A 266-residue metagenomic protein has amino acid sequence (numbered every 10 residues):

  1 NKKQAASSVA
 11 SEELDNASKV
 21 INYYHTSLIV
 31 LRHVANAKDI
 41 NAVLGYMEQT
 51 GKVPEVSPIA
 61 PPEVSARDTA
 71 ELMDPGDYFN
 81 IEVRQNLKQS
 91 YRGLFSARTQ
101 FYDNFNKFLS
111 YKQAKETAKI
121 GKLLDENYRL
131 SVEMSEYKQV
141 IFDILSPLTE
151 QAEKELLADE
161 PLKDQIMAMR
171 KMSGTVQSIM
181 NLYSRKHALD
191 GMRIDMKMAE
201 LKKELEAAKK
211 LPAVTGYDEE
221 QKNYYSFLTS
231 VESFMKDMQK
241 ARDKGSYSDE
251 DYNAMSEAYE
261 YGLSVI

Functional and structural regions predicted by a protein language model:
K3-E55, L124-D125, E155-S173: Immediate post-signal-peptide N-terminus of mature secreted/exported proteins
S8-N22, F79-E82, N86-G93, K119-E126 (+6 more regions): Non-transmembrane, amphipathic alpha-helical segments
S27, R98-F101, A168-T175, V231-F234: Short, structured motif recognition centered on aromatic/hydrophobic residues
L31-E48, G76-F79, F105-E116, L148 (+4 more regions): Secondary-structure edge/capping motif, primarily at the C-terminal ends of alpha-helices and the immediately following
N41-A118: Post-signal peptide N-terminal segment of secreted/secretory-pathway proteins
Y102, N106-V132, A241-S256: Polar/charged, Q/E/K-enriched amphipathic alpha-helical segments with strong coiled-coil propensity that act as
L124-Y225: Extended amphipathic alpha-helical interaction segments
A199-I266: A cross-kingdom marker for long, charged
